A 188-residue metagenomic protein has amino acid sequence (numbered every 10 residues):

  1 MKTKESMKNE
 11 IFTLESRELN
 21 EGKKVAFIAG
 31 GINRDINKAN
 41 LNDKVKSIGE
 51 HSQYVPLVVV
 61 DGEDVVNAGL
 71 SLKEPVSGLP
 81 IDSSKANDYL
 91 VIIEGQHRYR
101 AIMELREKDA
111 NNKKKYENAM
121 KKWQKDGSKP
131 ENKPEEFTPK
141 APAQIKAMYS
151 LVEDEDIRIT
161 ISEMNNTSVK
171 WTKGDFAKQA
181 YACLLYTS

Functional and structural regions predicted by a protein language model:
M1-V91, H97-R106: Short alpha-helix boundary/capping and kink motifs at helix termini
K73-P75, D156-V169: Short, surface-exposed amphipathic charged segments that create phosphate/polyanion-binding patches used for binding
S77-Y89, S128-Q144: Intrinsically disordered, low-complexity acidic Ser/Thr-rich regulatory segments
V91-E94, R98-I102, K114-K115, P139-I157: Long, hydrophobic, well-ordered secondary-structure blocks that form the structural core and pocket-lining surfaces
E107-P139: Short mixed-charge
T167-A177: A polyampholytic, Gly/Pro-enriched intrinsically disordered region
Y186-T187: Conserved small/polar residues in nucleotide/adenosyl-binding loops
